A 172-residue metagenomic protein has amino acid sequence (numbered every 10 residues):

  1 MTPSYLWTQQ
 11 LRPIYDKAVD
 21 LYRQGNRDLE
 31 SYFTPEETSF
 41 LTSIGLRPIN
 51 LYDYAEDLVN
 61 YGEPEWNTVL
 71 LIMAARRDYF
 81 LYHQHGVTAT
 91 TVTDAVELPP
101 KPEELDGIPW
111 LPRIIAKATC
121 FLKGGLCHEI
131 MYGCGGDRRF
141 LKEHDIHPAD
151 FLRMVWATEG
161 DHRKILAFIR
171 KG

Functional and structural regions predicted by a protein language model:
M1-C127, I165: Polar/charged low-complexity regulatory segments
L41, L126-I169: Amphipathic alpha-helical packing elements
